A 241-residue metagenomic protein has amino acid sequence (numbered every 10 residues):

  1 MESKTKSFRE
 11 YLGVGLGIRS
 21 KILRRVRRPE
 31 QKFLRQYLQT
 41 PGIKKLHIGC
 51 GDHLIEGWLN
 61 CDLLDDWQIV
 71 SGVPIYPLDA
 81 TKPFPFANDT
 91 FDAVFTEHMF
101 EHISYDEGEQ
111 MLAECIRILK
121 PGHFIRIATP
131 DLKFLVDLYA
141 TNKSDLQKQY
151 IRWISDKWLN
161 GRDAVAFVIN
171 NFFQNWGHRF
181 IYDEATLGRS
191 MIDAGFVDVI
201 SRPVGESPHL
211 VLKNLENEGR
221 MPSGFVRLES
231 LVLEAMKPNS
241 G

Functional and structural regions predicted by a protein language model:
M1-G42: Membrane-proximal basic amphipathic "stem/tether" segments
R28-K32, L78, Q110, Y182: Short, conserved clusters of charged catalytic residues that mark active-site and nucleotide-handling motifs
Y37, W67-Q68, S223-G224: Short secondary-structure boundary/capping segments
Q39-T40, G51, F225-L228: A short catalytic or substrate-binding loop motif that flags glycine-/basic-rich loops and adjacent residues that bind
P41-D137, L233-K237: Conserved SAM-binding loop
E107-Q110, E114, K120, F124-P238: S-adenosyl-L-methionine-dependent methyltransferase catalytic module, highlighting the catalytic core
